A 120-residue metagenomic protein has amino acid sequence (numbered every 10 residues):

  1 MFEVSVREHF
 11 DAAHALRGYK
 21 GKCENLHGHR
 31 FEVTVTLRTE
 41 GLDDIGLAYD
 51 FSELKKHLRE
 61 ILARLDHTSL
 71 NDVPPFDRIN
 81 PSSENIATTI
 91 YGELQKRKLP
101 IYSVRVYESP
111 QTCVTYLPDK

Functional and structural regions predicted by a protein language model:
M1-K120: Charge-rich, low-complexity N-terminal segments
